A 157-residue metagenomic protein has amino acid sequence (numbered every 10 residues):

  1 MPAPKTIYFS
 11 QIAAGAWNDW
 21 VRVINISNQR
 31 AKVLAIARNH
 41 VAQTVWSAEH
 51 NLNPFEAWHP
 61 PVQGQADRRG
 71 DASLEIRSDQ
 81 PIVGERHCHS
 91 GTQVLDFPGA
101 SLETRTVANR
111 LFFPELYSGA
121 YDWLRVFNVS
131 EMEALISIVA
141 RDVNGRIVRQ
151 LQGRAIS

Functional and structural regions predicted by a protein language model:
M1-S157: Gly/Pro-rich, tryptophan- and cysteine-flecked surface segments typical of secreted/extracellular proteins
